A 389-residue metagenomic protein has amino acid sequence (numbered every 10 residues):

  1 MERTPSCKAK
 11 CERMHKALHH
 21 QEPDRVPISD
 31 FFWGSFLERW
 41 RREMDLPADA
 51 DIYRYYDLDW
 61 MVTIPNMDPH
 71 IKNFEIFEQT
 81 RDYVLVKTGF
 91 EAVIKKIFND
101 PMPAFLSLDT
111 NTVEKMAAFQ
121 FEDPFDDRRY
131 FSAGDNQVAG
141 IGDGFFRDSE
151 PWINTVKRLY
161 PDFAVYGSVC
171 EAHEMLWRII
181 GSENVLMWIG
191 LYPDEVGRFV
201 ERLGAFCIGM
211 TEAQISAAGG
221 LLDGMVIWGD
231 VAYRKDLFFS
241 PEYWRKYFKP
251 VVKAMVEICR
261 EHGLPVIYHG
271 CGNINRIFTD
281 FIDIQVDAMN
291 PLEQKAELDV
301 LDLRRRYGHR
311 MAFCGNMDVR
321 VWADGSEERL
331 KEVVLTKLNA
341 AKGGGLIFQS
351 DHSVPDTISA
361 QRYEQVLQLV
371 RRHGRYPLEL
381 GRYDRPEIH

Functional and structural regions predicted by a protein language model:
M1-M44, V86, D100, M116-H389: Active-site loop segments of alpha/beta catalytic cores
D30, S107-T110: Cofactor-binding catalytic cores of oxidoreductases
F36-R39, P69-N73, I94-K95, M175-L176: Short active-site-adjacent helix-start/loop capping segments
R42-F77: Segments that shape or occlude catalytic/ligand-binding pockets
R81-G89: Generic recognition of long tandem-repeat/solenoid scaffolds
V93-P101, L106: Short amphipathic beta-strand/extended segments with alternating polar/hydrophobic composition
T112-E114: Peripheral, non-cofactor segments flanking catalytic/redox cores
